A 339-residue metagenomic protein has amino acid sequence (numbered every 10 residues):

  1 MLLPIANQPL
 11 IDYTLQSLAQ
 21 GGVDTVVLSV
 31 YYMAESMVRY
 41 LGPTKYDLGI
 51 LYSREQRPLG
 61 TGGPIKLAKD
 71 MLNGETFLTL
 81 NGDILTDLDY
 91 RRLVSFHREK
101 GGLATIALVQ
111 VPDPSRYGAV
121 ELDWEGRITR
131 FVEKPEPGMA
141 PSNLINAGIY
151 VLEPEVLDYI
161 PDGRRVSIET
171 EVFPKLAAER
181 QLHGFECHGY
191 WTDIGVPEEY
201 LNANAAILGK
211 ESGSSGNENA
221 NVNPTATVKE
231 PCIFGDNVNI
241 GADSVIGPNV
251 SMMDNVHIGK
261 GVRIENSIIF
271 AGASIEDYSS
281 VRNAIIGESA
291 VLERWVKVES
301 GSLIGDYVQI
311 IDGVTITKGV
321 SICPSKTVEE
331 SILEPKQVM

Functional and structural regions predicted by a protein language model:
M1-V38, E276: N-terminal glycine-rich phosphate-binding loop and ensuing alpha1 helix
D12, G62, K66, E169 (+3 more regions): Glycine-rich phosphate-binding loop at the start of an alpha helix
V26-L28, F77, T105, F131: Hydrophobic residues within beta-strands of alpha/beta enzymes
M37-W124, P161: Conserved beta-loop-beta/alpha segment of the NTase-like Rossmann-fold superfamily that binds/positions NTPs
T76-L78, L85, R91-R98, V111-P114 (+1 more regions): Catalytic-core segments of class I nucleotidyltransferases/pyrophosphorylases that form NMP-activated intermediates
N146-I149, R164, E230, S300 (+1 more regions): Glycine/small-residue-rich pyrophosphate-binding loop that anchors the diphosphate of NDP-sugar donors
R164, A177-N266: Extended, small-residue-rich solenoid/repeat segments and analogous flexible loops that form exposed scaffolds
K260-M339: Glycine-rich hexapeptide-repeat left-handed beta-helix
